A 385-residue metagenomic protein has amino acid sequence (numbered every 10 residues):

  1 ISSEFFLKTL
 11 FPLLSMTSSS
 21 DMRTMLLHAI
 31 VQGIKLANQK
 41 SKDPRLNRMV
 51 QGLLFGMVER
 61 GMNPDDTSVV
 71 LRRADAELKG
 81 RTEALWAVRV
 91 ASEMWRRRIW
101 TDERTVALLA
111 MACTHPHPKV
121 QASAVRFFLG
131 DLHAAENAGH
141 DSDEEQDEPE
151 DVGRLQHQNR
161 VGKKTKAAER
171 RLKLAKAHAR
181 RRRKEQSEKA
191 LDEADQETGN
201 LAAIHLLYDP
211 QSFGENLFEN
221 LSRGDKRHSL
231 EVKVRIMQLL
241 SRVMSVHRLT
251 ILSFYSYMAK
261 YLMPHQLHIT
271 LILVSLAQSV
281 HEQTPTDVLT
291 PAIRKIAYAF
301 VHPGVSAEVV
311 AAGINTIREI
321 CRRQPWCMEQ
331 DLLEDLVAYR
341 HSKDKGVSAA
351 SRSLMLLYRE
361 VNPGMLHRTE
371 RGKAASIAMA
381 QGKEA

Functional and structural regions predicted by a protein language model:
I1, L10-L14, L26-K40, M57 (+9 more regions): Hydrophobic residues within the alpha-helices of tandem HEAT/HEAT-like
I1, S20-V31, D75-V90, N137-S142 (+4 more regions): HEAT-repeat alpha-solenoid elements in large eukaryotic scaffold proteins
I1, T9-S18, A378-A385: Long, low-complexity, serine/charged-rich intrinsically disordered regions
I1-S2, K163-T250, S256, K260-H265 (+5 more regions): Alpha-solenoid helical repeat scaffolds
S2-F11, D43-F55, A84-A87, R98-A107 (+7 more regions): Core helices of alpha-solenoid repeat scaffolds
P12-T24, S41, G56-T82, M111-V120 (+8 more regions): Short coil/turn segments at helix-helix junctions and helix-capping linkers within large alpha-helical proteins
A37-V69, K79-H157: Solenoidal tandem-repeat scaffolds enriched in leucines and small polar residues
L71, V106-C113, H117-K176, E329-A385: Eukaryotic acidic, Ser/Thr-rich intrinsically disordered low-complexity regions
